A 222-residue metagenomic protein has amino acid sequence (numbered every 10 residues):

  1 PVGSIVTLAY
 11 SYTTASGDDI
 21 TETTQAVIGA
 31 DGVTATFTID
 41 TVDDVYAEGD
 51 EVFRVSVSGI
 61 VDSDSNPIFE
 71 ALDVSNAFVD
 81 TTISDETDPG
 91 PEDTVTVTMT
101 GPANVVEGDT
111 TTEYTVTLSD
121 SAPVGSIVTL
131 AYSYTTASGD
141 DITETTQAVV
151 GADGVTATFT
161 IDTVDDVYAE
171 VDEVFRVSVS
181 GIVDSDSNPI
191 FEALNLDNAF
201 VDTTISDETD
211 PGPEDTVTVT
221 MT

Functional and structural regions predicted by a protein language model:
P1-T222: Short boundary segments that mark the start of a structured unit
